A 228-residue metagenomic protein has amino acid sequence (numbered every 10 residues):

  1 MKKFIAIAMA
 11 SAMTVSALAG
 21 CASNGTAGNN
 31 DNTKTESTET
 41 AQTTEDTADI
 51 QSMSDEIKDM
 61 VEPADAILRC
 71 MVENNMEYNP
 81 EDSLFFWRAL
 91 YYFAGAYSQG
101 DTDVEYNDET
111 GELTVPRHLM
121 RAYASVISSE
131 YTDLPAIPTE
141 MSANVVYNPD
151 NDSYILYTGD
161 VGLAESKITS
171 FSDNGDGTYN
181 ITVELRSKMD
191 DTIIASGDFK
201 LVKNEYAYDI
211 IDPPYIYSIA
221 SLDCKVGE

Functional and structural regions predicted by a protein language model:
M1-I7, S11: Positively charged n-region of N-terminal signal peptides that target proteins for export
S16-G20: C-terminal motif of bacterial Sec signal peptides marking the signal peptidase cleavage site
A22-N24: Bacterial signal peptide processing site
A27-E228: Mature, Sec-exported extracytoplasmic domains of Gram-positive
